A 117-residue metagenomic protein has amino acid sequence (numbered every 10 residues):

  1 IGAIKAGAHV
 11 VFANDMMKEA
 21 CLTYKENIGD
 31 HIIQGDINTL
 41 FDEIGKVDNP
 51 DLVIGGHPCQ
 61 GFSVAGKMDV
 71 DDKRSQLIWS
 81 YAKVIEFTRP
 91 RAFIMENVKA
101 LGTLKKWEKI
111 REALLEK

Functional and structural regions predicted by a protein language model:
I1-K117: Conserved active-site and SAM-binding loop architecture of S-adenosyl-L-methionine-dependent nucleic-acid
